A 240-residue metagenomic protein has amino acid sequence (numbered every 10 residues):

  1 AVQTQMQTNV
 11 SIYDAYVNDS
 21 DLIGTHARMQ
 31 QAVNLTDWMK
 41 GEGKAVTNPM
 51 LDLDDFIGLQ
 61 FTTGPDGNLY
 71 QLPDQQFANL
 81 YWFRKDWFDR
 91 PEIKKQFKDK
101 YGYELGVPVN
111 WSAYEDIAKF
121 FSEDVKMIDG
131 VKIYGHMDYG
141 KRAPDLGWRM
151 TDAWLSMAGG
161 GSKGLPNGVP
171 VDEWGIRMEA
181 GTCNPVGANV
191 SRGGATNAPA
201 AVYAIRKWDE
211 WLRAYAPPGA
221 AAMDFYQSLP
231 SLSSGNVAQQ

Functional and structural regions predicted by a protein language model:
A1, V109-A113, A220-S233: Short helix-initiation/N-cap motifs at beta->coil->alpha
A1-Q31, D37-L51, E92-K100, V107: Conserved N-terminal structural module of periplasmic/extracytoplasmic solute-binding proteins
N9-D14, G67-L69, D124-G135, G235-A238: Loop/turn elements at helix/coil->beta-strand transitions in domains of secreted/extracellular proteins
D14-V17, Q71-D74, L80-W82, G135-M137 (+1 more regions): Structural recognition of the beta-strand scaffold that forms the well-ordered cores of secreted hydrolase catalytic
N18-L22, G140, F225: Beta->alpha turn/N-cap motifs
S20-L80, D129, G147: Hinge/lid segment of periplasmic solute-binding proteins
L105-F121: Short, well-ordered surface patches within globular domains
A113-A118, M157-A222: Glycine-centered hinge/linker elements that transmit conformational signals in sensory and ligand-binding systems
